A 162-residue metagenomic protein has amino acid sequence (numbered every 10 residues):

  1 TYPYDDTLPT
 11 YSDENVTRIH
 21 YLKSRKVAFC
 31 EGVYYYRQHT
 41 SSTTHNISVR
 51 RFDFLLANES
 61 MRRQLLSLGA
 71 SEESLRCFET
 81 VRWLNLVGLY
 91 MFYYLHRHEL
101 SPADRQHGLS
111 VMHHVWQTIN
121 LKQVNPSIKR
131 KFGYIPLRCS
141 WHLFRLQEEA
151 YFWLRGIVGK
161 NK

Functional and structural regions predicted by a protein language model:
T1-R51: Conserved nucleotide-sugar donor-binding catalytic segment
Y2-Y4, Y11, Y21, Y34-Y36 (+4 more regions): Sequence-level detector for tyrosine residue identity
I19-K23, T43-I47, N85-L89, C139 (+1 more regions): Short amphipathic alpha-helical patches
S24, F29, S41-T44, A57-M61 (+2 more regions): Gram-positive cell-envelope targeting signals
G32-T40, H45-E73, L84-L121: Catalytic core of nucleotide-sugar-dependent glycosyltransferases
S71-V81, I128-I135: Structural motif
L95-K162: Membrane-interface aromatic/basic loop that binds lipid-linked glycans or pyrophosphate carriers, typified by
